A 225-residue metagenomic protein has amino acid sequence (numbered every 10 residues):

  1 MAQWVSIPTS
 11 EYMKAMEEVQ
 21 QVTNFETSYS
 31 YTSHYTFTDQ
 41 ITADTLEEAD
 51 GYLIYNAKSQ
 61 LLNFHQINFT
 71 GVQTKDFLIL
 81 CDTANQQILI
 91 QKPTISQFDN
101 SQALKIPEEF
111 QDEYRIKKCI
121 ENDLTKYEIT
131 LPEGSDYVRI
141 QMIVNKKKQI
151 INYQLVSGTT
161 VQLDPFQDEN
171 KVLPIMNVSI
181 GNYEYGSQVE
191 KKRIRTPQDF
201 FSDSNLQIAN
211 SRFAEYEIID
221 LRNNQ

Functional and structural regions predicted by a protein language model:
M1-T45, K58, L206-Q225: N-terminal leader/targeting segments and the immediate start of mature chains
E26-T32, A57-F64, E121-I129, I150-N152: Short, hydrophobic/aromatic-rich segments at coil-to-beta transitions
T36-Q40, H65, C81-T83, T130-P132 (+1 more regions): A generic structural motif
L46-D50, Q66-I67, T74-K75, S135-Q141: Short, surface-exposed coil-to-beta transition loops
D50-I54, R115, R139-V144, V178-Y183: Hydrophobic/aromatic beta-strand elements that line small-molecule binding cavities or substrate pockets in beta-rich
Y55-N100: An acidic-aromatic
A103-Q162: Extended beta-strand-rich segments in extracellular/periplasmic secretory proteins, especially within noncatalytic
K147, V156-Q225: Non-transmembrane domains of secretory- and envelope-associated proteins
